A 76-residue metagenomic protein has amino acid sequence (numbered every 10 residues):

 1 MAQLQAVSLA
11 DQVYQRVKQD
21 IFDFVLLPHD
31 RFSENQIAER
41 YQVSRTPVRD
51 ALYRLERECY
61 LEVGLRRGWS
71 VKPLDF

Functional and structural regions predicted by a protein language model:
M1-F76: Short linear motifs at protein or domain termini
